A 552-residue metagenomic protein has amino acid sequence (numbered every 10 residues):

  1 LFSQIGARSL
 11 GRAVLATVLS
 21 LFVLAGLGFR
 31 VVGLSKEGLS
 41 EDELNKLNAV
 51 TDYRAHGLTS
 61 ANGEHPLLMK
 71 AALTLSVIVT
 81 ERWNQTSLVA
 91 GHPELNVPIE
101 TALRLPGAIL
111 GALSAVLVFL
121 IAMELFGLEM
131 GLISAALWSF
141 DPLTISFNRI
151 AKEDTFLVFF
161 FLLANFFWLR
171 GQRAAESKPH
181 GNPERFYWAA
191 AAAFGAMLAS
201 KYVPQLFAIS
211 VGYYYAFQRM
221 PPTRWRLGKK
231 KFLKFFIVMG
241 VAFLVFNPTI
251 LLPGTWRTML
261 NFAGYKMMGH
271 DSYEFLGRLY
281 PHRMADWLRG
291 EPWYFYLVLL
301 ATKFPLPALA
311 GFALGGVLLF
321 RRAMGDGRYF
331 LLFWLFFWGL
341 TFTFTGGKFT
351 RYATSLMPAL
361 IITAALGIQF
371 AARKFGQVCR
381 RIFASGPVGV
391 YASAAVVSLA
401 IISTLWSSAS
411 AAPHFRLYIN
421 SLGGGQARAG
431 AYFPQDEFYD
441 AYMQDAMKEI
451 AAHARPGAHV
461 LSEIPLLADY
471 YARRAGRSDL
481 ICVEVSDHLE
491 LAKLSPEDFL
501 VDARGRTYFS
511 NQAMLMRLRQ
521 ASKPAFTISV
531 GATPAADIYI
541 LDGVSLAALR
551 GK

Functional and structural regions predicted by a protein language model:
L1, L15, S20-V23, A192 (+4 more regions): Signature aromatic-anchored transmembrane alpha helix within multi-pass, membrane-resident enzymes that catalyze glycan
F2-Q4, F167-G181, F194, F207-V241 (+5 more regions): Perimembrane helix-loop-helix junctions
G26, S134-S139, S146, F166 (+2 more regions): Short helix- or helix-capping micro-motifs that position conserved polar/aromatic residues at function-defining sites
F29, T51, H65, A71-A72 (+6 more regions): Transmembrane-lumen/periplasm boundary regions of multi-pass, lipid-linked membrane glycan transferases
S40-E41, L143, R149-F156: Short acidic/glycine- and proline-prone juxtamembrane loop motifs at membrane-interface regions of multi-pass membrane
Q85-E94, V118-F140, F159, H180-G181 (+3 more regions): Transmembrane-helix signature of polytopic, membrane-embedded enzymes that assemble or transfer cell-envelope glycans
V97, T101, L105-F126, L163 (+2 more regions): Transmembrane-helix motifs of polytopic, lipid-linked glycan transferases
I481-K552: Aromatic/acidic, Gly/Pro-rich catalytic loop(s) in extracytoplasmic/lumenal soluble domains of multi-pass membrane
